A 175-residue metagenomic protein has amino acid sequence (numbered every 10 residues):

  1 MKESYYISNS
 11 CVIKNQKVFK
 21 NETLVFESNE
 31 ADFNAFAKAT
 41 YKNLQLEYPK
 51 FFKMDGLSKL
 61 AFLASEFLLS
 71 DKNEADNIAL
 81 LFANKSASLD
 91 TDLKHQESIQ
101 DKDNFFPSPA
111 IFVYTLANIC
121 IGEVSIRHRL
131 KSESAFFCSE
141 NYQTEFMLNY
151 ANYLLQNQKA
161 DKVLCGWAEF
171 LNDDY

Functional and structural regions predicted by a protein language model:
M1-N149, Y153-A160, L164-Y175: Conserved "HGTGT" condensation-loop signature of ketosynthase/thiolase-family condensing enzymes that catalyze
